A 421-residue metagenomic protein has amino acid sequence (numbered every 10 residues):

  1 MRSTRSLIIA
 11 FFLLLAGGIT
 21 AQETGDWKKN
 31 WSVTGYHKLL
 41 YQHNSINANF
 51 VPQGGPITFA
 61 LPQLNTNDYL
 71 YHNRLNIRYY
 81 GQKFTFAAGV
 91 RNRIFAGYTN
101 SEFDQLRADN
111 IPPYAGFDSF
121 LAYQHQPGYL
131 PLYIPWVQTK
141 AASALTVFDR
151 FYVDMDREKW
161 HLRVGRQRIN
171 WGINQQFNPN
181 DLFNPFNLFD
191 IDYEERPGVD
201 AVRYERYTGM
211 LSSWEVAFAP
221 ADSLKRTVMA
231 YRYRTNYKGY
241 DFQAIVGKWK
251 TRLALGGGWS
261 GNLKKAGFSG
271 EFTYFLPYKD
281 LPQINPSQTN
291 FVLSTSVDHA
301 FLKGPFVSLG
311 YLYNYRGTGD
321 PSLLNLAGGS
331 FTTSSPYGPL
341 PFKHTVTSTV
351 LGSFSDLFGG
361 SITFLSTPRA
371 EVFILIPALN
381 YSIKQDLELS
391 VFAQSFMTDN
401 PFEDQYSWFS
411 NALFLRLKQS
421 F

Functional and structural regions predicted by a protein language model:
G25, W31, I77-G81, D154-R157 (+12 more regions): Residue-level signature of outer-membrane beta-barrel architecture
G25-G55, L61, S212-S213: Transmembrane beta-strand segments of Gram-negative outer membrane beta-barrel proteins
K29, N65-Y71, A144-D149, D156 (+8 more regions): Residues that define the transmembrane beta-barrel architecture of outer-membrane proteins
G35-H43, A88-N92, V164-R166, V216-P220 (+5 more regions): Transmembrane beta-barrel strands of outer-membrane/channel proteins
I77-L211, T398: Outer membrane beta-barrel
K83-F86, K159-L162, L211-W214, G239-A244 (+4 more regions): Repeated loop/turn-to-beta-strand initiation elements of outer-membrane beta-barrel proteins
N262-L365: Detector for outer-membrane/organellar transmembrane beta-barrel domains, recognizing the amphipathic beta-strand
S348-G352, E388, F392-S395, S407-F421: Outer-membrane beta-barrel "beta-signal"
